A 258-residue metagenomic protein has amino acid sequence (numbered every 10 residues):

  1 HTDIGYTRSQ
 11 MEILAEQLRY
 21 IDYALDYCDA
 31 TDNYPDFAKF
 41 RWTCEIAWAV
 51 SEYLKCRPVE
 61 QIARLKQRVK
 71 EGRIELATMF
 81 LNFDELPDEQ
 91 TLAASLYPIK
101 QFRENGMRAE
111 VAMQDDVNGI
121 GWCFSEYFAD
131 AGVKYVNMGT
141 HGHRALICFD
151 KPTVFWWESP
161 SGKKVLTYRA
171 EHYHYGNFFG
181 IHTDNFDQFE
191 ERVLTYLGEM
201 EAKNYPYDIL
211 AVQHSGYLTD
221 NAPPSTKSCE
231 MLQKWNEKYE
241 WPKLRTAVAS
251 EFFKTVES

Functional and structural regions predicted by a protein language model:
H1-S258: Catalytic-domain carbohydrate-binding cleft regions of carbohydrate-active enzymes
